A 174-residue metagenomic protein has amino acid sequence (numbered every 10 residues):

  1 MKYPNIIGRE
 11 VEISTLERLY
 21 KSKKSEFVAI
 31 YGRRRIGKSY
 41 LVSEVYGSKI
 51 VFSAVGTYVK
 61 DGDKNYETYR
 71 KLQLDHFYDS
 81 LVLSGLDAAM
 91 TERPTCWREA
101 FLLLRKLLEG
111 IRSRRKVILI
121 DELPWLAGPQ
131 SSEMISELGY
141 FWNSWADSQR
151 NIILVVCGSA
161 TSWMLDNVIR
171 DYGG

Functional and structural regions predicted by a protein language model:
M1-G174: Phosphate-binding site recognition
